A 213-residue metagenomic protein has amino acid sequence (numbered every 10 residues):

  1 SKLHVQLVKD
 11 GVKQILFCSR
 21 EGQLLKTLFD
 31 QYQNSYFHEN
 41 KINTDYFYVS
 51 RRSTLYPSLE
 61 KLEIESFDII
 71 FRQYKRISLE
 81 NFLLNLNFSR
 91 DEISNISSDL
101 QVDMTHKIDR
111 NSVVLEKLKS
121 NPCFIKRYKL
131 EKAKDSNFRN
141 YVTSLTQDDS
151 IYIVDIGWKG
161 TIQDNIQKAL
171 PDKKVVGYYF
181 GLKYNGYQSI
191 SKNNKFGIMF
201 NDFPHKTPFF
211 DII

Functional and structural regions predicted by a protein language model:
V8-K9, T27-I42, N165-K174: Short, surface-exposed basic-aromatic patches at helix termini and helix-loop junctions that form
V12-S19, I151-V154: Short glycine-rich phosphate-binding loop at a beta-alpha junction
E21-L24: Glycine-rich phosphate-binding loops at beta-strand->alpha-helix junctions
F37-N85: Long, charge-dense
Y56-D68, E80-N81, D91-I213: Long, contiguous domain-sized segments
